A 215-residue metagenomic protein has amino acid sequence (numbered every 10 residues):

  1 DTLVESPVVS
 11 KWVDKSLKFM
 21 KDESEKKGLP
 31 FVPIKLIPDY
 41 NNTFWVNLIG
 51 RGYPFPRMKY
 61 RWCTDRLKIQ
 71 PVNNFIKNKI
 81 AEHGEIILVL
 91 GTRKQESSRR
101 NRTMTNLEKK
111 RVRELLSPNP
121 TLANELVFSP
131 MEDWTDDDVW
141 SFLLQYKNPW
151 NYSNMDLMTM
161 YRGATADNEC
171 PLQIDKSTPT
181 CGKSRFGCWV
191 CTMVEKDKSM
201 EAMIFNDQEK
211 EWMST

Functional and structural regions predicted by a protein language model:
D1-T215: Nucleotide-activated chemistry modules centered on ATP-dependent adenylation/adenylyltransferase
